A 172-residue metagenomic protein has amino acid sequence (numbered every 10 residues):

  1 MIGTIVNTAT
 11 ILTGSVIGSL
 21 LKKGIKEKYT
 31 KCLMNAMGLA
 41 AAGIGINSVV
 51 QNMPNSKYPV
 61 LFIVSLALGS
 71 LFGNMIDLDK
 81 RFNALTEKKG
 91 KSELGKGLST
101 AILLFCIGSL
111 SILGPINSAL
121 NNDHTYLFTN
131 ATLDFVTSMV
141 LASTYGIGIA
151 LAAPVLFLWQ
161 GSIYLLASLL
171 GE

Functional and structural regions predicted by a protein language model:
M1-I2, I11-I25, N47, N74 (+2 more regions): Structural signature of multi-pass alpha-helical membrane transport proteins
M1-I5, Y29-T30, N52-F62, L120-Y126: Interfacial loop-to-helix junctions that mark the boundaries of transmembrane helices in multi-pass membrane
V6-G18, K22, G38-L39, G43 (+12 more regions): Alpha-helical transmembrane segments in multi-pass membrane proteins
G18, K22, N47-Q51, G73 (+4 more regions): Membrane-water interface at transmembrane helix exits
E27, G43-P59, A84-G90: Hydrophobic transmembrane alpha-helices of multi-pass solute/ion transporters
K28-G38, P59, K89, A150-W159: Cytoplasmic-side transmembrane-helix entry/capping segments in multi-pass membrane proteins
K57-K96: Glycine/small-residue-rich loop that forms an oxyanion/phosphate-binding "nest" at active or ligand-binding sites
L94-G171: Helix-loop-helix junctions within the multi-pass membrane cores of secondary transporters/permeases
